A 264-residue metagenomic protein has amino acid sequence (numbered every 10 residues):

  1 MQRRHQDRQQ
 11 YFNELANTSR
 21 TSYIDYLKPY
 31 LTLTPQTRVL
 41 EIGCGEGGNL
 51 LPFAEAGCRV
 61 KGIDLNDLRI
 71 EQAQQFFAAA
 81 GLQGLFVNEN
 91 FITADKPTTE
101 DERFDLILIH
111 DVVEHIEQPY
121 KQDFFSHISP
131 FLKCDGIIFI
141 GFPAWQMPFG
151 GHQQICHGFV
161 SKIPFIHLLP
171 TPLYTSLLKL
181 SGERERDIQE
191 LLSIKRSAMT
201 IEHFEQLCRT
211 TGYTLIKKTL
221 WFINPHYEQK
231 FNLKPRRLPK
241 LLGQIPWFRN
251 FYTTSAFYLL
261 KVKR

Functional and structural regions predicted by a protein language model:
M1-E102, L106, Q122, T253-F257: Conserved N-terminal segment of class I S-adenosyl-L-methionine
T37, D135-G136: Surface-exposed loop/turn positions
T93, E114, M147: Active-site micro-motifs of SAM-dependent methyltransferase domains
I109-V112: A short beta-strand submotif of the Rossmann-like class I SAM-dependent methyltransferase core that lines
E117, L132-K133: Helix-to-beta-strand junctions that scaffold the AdoMet/dcAdoMet cofactor pocket in Class I SAM-dependent enzymes
Y120-I128, I137-Y258: S-adenosyl-L-methionine-dependent methyltransferase catalytic module, highlighting the catalytic core
L260-K263: Active-site beta-strand termini and strand-to-loop segments that position acidic
